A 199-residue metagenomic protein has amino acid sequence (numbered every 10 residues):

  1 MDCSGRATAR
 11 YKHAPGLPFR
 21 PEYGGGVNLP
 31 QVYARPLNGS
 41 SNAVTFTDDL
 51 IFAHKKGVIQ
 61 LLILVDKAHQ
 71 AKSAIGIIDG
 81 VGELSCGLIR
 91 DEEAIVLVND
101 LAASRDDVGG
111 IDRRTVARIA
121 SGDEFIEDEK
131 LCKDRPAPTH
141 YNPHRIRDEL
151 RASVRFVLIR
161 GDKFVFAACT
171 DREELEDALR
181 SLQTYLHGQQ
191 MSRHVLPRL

Functional and structural regions predicted by a protein language model:
M1-L199: Helical substrate-recognition/capping region of FAD-dependent monooxygenase/halogenase enzymes
